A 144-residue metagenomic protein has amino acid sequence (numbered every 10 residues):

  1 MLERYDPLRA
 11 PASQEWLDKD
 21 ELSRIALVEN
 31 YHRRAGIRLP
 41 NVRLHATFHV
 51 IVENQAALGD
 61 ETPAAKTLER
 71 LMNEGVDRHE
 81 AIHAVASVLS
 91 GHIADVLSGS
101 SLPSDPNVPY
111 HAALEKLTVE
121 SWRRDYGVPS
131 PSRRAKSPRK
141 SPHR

Functional and structural regions predicted by a protein language model:
L2-H143: A basic, often C-terminal nucleic-acid-binding module that engages the phosphate backbone, implemented in DNA
